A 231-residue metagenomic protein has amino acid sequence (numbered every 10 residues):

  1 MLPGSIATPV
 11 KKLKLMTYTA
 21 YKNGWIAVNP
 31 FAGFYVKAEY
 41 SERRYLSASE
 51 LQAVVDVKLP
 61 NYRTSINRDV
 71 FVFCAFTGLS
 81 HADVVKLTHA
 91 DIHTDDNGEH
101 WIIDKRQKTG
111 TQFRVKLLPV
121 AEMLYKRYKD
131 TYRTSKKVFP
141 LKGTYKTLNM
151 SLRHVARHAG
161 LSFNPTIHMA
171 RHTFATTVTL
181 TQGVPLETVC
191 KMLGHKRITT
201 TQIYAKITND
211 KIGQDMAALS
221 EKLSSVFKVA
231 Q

Functional and structural regions predicted by a protein language model:
P3-K11, K22-H81, V85, Q182: Basic, Lys/Arg- and aromatic-enriched nucleic-acid-binding interface segment
T8, I66-R68, K142-Y145, S162-Q182: Short basic/aromatic active-site micro-motif
K14-T17, Y21, T208-I212: C-terminal flanking helix
Y40, Q107-K126, R133-H154: C-terminal catalytic core of Y-nucleophile DNA break-rejoin enzymes
Y45, R106-G110, L193-A218: Catalytic-site neighborhood detector that most strongly recognizes the C-terminal catalytic loop/helix of tyrosine
V72, F76, A82, H154 (+2 more regions): C-terminal catalytic core of tyrosine-transesterase DNA break-rejoin enzymes
D91-G98, S162-F163, G183-I203, Q214: Short, polar N-cap/turn motifs at the start of nucleic acid-interacting alpha helices
T131, L219-Q231: C-terminal secondary-structure termini that scaffold catalytic or DNA-interacting sites
